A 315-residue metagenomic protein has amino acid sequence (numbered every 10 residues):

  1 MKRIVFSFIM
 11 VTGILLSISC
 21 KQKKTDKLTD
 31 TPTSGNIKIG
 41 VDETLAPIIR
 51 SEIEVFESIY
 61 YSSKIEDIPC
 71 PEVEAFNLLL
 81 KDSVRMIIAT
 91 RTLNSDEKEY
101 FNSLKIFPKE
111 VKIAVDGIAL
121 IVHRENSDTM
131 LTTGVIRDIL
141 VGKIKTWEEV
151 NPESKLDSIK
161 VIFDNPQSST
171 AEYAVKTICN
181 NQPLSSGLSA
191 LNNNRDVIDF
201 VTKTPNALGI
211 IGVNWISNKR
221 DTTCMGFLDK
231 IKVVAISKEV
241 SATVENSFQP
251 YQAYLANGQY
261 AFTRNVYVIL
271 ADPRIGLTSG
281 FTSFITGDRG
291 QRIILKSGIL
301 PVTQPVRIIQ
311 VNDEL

Functional and structural regions predicted by a protein language model:
M1-I18: Sec-dependent bacterial lipoprotein signal peptides
C20-Y61, I65-I68, E72-V73, N77-L80 (+2 more regions): Exported/periplasmic ABC-transporter solute-binding proteins
V73-L104, K219: Pocket-flanking alpha-helical
T92-D96, K105-P108, S127-T132: Peptidyl-prolyl cis-trans isomerase
N102-I106, P250-Y251: Short acidic (Asp/Glu) patches
K109-I113: Conserved catalytic cores of soluble enzyme domains, especially glycine-rich substrate-binding beta-alpha loops
